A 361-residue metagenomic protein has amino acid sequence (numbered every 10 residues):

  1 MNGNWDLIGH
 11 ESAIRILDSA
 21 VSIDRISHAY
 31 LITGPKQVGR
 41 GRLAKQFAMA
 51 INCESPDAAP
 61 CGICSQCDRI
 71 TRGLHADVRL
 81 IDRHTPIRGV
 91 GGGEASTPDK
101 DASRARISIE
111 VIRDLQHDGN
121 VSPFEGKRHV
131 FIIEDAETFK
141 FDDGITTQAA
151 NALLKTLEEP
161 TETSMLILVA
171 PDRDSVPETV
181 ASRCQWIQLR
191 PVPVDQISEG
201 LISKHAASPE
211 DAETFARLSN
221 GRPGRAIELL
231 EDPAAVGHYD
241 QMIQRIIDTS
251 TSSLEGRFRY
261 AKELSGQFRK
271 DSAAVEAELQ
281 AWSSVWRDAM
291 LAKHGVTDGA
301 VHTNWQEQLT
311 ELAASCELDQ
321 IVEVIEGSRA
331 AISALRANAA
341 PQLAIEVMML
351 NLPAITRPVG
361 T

Functional and structural regions predicted by a protein language model:
M1-A50, N120, E162-M165, P171-A281 (+1 more regions): Charged, glycine-rich active-site and insertion segments that engage polyanionic ligands
M1-Q148, A313: Clamp-loader machinery-focused feature within the broader ASCE/P-loop NTPase space
R72-L74, P160, V180: Short, structurally constrained coil/turn elements that cap an alpha-helix or connect an alpha-helix to the following
K100-D101, T156, P160-T161, W186: A short alpha->loop->secondary-structure connector
I132, I167-L168: Walker B beta-strand of ABC/ABC-like P-loop ATPase nucleotide-binding domains, specifically the conserved hydrophobic
G144-M165: Conserved catalytic/switch belt of AAA+ P-loop NTPases
